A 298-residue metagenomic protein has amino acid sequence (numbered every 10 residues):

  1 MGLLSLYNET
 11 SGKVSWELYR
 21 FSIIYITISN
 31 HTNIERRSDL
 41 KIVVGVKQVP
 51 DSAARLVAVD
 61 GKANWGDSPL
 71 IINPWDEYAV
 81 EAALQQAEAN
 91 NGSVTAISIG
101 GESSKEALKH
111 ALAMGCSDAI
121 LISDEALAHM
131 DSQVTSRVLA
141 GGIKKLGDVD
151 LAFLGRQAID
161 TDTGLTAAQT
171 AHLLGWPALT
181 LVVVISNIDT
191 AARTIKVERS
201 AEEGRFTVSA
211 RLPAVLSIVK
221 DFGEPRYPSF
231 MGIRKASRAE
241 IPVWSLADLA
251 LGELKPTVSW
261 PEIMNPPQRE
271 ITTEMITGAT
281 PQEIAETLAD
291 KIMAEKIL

Functional and structural regions predicted by a protein language model:
Y7, Y19-F21, Y25: Aromatic (phenylalanine/tyrosine) cluster motif
Y25-I26, T32-L298: N-terminal glycine-rich FAD/FM-binding segment characteristic of electron-transfer flavoproteins
